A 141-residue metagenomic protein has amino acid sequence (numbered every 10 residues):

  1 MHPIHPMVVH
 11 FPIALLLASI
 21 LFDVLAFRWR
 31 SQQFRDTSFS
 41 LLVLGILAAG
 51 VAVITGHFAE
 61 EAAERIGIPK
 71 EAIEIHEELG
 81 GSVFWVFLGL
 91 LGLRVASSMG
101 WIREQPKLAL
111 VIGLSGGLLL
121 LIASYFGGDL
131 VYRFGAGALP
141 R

Functional and structural regions predicted by a protein language model:
M1-R141: Polytopic transmembrane helical bundles with strong interfacial aromatic enrichment
